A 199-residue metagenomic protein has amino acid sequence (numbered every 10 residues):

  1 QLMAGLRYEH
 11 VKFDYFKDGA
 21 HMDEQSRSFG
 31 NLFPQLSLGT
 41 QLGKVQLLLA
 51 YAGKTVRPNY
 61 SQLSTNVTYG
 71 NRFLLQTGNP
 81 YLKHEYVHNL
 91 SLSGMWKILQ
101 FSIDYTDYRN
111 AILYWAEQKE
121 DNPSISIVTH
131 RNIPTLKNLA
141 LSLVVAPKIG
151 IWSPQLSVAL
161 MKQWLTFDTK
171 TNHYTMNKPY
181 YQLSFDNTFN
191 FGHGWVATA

Functional and structural regions predicted by a protein language model:
Q1, Y8, L36-T40, L82 (+3 more regions): Residues on the lipid-exposed face of transmembrane beta-strands in outer-membrane beta-barrel proteins
Q1-Q25, F29-G39, Q155-L160, T188-A199: Surface-exposed extracellular loop regions of Gram-negative outer-membrane beta-barrel proteins
L2, K44-L47, I98-I103, G150-L156 (+1 more regions): Repeated loop/turn-to-beta-strand initiation elements of outer-membrane beta-barrel proteins
G5-V11, G39, A52-K54, N89 (+4 more regions): Outer-membrane beta-barrel pore domains and translocons
K12-D14, G43-N89, I103-I127: Surface-exposed extracellular loop regions of Gram-negative outer-membrane beta-barrel proteins, predominantly
K17, Q62, D168-M176, A197-A199: Short acidic alpha-helical/loop segments enriched in Asp/Glu that coordinate divalent cations
N31-Q35, T77, V87-N89, N138-A140 (+1 more regions): Transmembrane beta-barrel architecture of outer membranes
K83, Q100-D186: Outer membrane beta-barrel strand-and-loop segments of large Gram-negative receptors, especially TonB-dependent
